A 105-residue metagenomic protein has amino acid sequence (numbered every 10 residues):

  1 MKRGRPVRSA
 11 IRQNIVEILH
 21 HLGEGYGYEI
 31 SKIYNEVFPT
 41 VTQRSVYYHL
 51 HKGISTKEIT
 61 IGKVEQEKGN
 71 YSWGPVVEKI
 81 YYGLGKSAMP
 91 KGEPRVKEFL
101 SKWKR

Functional and structural regions predicted by a protein language model:
M1-E24: Short alpha-helical segments that sit at the start of domains
K2, I15-I18, Y47, E65-R105: Phospho-regulated, low-complexity intrinsically disordered regions of nuclear gene-regulatory and chromatin-associated
V7, Y26, T42-S45: Short, surface-exposed helix-loop/turn micro-motifs enriched in polar/charged residues
Y28-T40: DNA-recognition alpha helix
V37, S55-T56, S87-M89: Short, charged/polar surface micro-motifs in flexible loops or helix N-caps
T40-S55: Short amphipathic alpha-helical interaction segments
I54-E65: A short, conserved structural fragment
